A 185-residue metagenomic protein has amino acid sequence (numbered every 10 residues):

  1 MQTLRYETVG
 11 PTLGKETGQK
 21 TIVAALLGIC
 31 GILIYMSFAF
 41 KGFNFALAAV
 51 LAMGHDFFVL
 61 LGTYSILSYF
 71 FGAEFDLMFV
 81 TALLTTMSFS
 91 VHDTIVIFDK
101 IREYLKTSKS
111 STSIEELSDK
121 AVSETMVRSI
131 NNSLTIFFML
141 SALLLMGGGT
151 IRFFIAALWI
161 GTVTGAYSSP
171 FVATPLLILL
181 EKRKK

Functional and structural regions predicted by a protein language model:
M1-I29: Juxtamembrane "pre-transmembrane" interface segments
L13, D56, I95, R128 (+1 more regions): Residue-level signature of catalytic and energy-coupling elements of molecular machines, predominantly ATP/GTP-dependent
G18-V59, T63, S133-L145: Internal alpha-helical transmembrane segments of multipass membrane proteins, especially hydrophobic lipid-embedded
Q19, V23, L27, L47 (+6 more regions): Alpha-helical transmembrane segments of multi-pass inner-membrane proteins, especially transporters/permeases
Y35-A39, N131-L179: Hydrophobic, glycine/alanine-rich multi-pass transmembrane helices and their short helix-loop junctions in large
A39-F43, L67-G72, M146-G148, E181-K182: Short helix-capping/hinge motifs at transmembrane helix termini and TM-loop junctions
A46-R102: Hydrophobic transmembrane alpha-helices and their membrane-interface caps in long multi-pass transport proteins
K109-I130: Helix-loop junctions and hydrophobic alpha-helical segments within the transmembrane domains of large membrane
